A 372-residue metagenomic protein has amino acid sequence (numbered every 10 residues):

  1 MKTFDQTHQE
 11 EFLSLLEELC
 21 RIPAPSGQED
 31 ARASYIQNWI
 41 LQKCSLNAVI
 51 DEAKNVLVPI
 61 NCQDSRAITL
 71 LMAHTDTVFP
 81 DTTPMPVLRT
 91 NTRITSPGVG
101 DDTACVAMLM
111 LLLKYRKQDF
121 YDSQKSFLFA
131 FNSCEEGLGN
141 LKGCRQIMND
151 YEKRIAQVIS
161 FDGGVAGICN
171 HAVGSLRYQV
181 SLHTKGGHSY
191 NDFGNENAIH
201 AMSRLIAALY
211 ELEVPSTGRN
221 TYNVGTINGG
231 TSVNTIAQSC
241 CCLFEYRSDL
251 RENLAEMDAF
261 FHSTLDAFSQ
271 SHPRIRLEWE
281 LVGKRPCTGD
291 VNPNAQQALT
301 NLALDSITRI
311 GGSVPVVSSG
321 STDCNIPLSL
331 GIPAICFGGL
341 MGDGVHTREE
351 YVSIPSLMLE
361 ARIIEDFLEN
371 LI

Functional and structural regions predicted by a protein language model:
M1-T95: Acidic/His- and Gly-rich active-site-bordering loop/insert found across diverse amide/peptide-bond hydrolases
F4, R21, A156, G163 (+2 more regions): Metal-dependent amide/peptide-bond hydrolase catalytic core, centered on the "pita-bread" metallohydrolase fold
I36, V106-R116, C144-I147, M202-I206 (+2 more regions): Buried hydrophobic packing segments
V49-I50, P97-D102, V316-G320: Active-site nucleophile and cofactor-binding loops and adjacent substrate-binding regions of central metabolic enzymes
I60, L182, Y246-S248: Hydrophobic beta-strand positions in extracellular immunoglobulin-like domains
T75-R89, I155, H171-S181, I335: Acidic-glycine-rich active-site phosphate/pyrophosphate-binding loop
M85-S96, H183-G186, I310-G311, V345: Glycine/charged-rich beta-loop-alpha catalytic/anionic-binding loops adjacent to active sites
R93, G98-R177, P215, I372: Acidic/histidine-rich catalytic neighborhood of metal-dependent amide-processing enzymes
